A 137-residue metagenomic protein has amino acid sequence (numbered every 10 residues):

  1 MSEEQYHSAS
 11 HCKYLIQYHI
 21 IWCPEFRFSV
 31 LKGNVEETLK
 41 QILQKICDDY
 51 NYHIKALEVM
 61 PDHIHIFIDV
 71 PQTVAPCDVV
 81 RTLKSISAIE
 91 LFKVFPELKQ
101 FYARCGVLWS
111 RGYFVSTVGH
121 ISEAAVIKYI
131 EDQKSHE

Functional and structural regions predicted by a protein language model:
M1-E137: Basic nucleic-acid-binding interfaces
